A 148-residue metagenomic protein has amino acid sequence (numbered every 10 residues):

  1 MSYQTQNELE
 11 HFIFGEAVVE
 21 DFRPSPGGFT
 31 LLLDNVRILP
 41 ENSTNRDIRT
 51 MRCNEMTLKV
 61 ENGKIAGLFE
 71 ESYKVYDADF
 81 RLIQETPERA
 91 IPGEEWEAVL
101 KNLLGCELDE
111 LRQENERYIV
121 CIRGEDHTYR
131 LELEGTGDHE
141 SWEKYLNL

Functional and structural regions predicted by a protein language model:
M1-L148: Surface-exposed, interaction-prone regions used to assemble/regulate multi-protein complexes
